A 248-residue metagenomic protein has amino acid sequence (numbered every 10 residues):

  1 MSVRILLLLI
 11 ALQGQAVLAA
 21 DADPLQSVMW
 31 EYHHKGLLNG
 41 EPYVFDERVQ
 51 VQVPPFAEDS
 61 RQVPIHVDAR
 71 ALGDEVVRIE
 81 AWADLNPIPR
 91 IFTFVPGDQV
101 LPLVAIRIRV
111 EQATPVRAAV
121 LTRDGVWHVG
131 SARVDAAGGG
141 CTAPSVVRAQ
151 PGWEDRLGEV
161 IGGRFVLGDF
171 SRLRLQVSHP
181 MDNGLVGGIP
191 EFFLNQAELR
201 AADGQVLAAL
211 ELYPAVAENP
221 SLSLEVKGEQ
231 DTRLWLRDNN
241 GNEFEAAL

Functional and structural regions predicted by a protein language model:
Y32-Q62, R148-G168: N-terminal edge beta-strand
A69, Q176-P190: Short amphipathic, basic-aromatic surface patches that mediate peripheral association with negatively charged
I79, T114-T122, Q230-N240: Short, aromatic- and glycine-rich surface loops/edge beta-strands on solvent-exposed regions
G97-A105, P214-E225: Aromatic sugar-binding surface patches on proteins that engage polysaccharides or sugar-phosphate polymers
P102-R107, P115-A119: Ligand-binding face of N-terminal immunoglobulin V-set domains in extracellular IgSF glycoproteins
R107-A113, E225-Q230: Surface-exposed, short loops/turns at beta-strand junctions within beta-sandwich domains
T122-G130, D238-A246: Short acidic/polar inter-strand loop motif in beta-rich domains
R133-G139, L248: Short beta-strand edge segments in extracellular beta-sheet folds
